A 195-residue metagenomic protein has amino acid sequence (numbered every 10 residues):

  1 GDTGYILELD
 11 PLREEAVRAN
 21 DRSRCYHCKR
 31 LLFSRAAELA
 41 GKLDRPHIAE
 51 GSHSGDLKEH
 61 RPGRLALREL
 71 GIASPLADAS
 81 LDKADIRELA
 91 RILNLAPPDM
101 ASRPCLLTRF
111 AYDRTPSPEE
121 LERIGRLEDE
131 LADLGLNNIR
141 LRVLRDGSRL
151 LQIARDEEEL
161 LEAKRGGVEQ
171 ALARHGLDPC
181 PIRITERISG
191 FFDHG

Functional and structural regions predicted by a protein language model:
G1-I92, D133, G167-D178, E186-G195: ATP-dependent adenylation/nucleotidyltransferase module used to activate substrates
L9, S52, A101-R103, V143-L144 (+1 more regions): Proline- and acidic/polar-enriched loop/turn elements at helix boundaries
A19, S23, P118, E159: Charge-dense, low-complexity intrinsically disordered segments
D44, E119-G195: Peripheral terminal appendages
H53, P75, R109, L144 (+1 more regions): Generic beta-structure capping elements
A77-L81, D85-L141: Mid-to-C-terminal catalytic subdomains of enzymes that bind/position adenosyl phosphate moieties or nucleic-acid
